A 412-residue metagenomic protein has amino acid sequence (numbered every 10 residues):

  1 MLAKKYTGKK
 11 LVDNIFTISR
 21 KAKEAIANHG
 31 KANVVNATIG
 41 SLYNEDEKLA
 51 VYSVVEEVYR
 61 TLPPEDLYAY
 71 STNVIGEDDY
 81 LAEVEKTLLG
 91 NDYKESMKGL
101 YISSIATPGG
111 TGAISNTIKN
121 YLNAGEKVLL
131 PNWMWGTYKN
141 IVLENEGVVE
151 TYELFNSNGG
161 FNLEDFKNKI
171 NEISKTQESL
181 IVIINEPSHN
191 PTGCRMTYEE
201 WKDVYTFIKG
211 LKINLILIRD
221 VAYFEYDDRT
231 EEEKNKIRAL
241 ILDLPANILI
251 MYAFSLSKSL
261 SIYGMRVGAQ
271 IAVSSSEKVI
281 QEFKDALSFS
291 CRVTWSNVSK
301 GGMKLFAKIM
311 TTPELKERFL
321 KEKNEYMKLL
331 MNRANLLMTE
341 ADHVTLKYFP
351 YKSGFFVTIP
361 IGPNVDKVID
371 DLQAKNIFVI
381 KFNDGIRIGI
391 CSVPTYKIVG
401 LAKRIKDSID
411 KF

Functional and structural regions predicted by a protein language model:
L2-A3, V12, K86, G90-M97 (+3 more regions): PLP-dependent enzyme catalytic core of the Aspartate aminotransferase-like
L11-P108, F412: N-terminal small-domain helix-loop-helix segment of the aminotransferase-like
V34-N36, N73, A253, K347-K352 (+1 more regions): Short beta-strand
N44-E45, F319-L372: Conserved PLP-binding catalytic core of the aspartate aminotransferase-like
D66-I213, F224-L244: Conserved core of the PLP fold type I
E83, L242-N324: Conserved core segment of the aminotransferase class I/II
G99-Y101, P350-F356, K381-I386: Short Gly/Ser/Thr- and Asp/Glu-enriched loop/turn motifs at secondary-structure junctions
I218: Generic enzyme active-site microenvironment
